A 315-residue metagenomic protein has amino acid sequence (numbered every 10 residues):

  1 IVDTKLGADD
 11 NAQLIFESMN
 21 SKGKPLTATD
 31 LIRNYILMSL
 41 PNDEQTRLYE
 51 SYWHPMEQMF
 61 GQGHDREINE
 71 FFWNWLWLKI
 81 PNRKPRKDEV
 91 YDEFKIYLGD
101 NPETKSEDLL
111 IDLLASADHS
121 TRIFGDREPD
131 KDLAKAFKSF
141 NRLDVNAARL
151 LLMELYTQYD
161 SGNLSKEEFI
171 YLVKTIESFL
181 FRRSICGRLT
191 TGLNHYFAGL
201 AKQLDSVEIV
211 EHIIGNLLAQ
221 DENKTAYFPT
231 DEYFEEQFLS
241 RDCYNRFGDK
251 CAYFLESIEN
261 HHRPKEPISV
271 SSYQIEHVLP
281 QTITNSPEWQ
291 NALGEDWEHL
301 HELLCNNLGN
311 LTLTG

Functional and structural regions predicted by a protein language model:
I1, R127, L155, T312-G315: Short, intrinsically disordered, charge-balanced linker/junction segments flanking boundaries in proteins
I1-G7: Short, basic/polar, glycine-containing "phosphate-handling" surface segments that engage DNA
D3, F137-N141, L300-E302: Catalytic micro-motifs at enzyme active sites that drive phosphoryl/nucleotidyl and oxygen chemistry
T29-R33, M38-A252: A cross-family structural signal marking well-folded subdomains
S206, V210-T314: Betabetaalpha-Me/HNH-type nuclease active-site subdomain
